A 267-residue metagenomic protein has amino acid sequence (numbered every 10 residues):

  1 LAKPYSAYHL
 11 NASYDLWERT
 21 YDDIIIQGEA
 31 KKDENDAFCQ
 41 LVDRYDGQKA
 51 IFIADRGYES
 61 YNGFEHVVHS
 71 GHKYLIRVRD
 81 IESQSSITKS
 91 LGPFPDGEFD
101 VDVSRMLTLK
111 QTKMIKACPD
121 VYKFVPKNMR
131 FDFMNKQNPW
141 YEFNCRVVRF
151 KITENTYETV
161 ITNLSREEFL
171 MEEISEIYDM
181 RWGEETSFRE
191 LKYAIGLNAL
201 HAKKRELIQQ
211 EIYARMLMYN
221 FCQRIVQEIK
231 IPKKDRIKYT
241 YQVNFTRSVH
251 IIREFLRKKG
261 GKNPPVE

Functional and structural regions predicted by a protein language model:
A2-E267: Single, function-defining residue in the core of a domain
